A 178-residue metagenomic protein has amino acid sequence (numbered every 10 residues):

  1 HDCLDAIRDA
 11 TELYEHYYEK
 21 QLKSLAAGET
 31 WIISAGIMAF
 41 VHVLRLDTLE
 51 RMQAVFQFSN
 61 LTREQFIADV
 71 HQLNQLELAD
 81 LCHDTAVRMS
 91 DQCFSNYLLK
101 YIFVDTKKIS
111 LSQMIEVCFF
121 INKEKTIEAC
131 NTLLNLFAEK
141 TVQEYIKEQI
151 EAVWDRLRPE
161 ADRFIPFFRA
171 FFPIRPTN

Functional and structural regions predicted by a protein language model:
D2-Q72, H83-R88, Q92, Y97-K100 (+1 more regions): Winged-helix-like regulatory helical subdomains adjacent to P-loop NTPase cores
R45, L61, C82, L99-N178: Extended amphipathic alpha-helical scaffold segments
